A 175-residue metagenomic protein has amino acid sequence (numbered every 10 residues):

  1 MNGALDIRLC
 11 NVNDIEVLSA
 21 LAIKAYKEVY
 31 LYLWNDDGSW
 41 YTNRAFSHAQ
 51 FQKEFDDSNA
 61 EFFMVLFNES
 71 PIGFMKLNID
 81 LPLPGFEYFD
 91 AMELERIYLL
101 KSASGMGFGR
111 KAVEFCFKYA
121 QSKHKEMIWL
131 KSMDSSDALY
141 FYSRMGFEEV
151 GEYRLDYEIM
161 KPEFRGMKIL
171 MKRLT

Functional and structural regions predicted by a protein language model:
M1-E16, R173-T175: Conserved N-terminal entry element of GNAT/NAT acetyltransferase domains
Y26-K53: Conserved GNAT-fold acetyl-CoA-binding loop/helix
F46-F63, E93: A short helix-loop-beta-strand connector motif used in the catalytic cores of GNAT acetyltransferases and, in some
M64, S70-I79, E93, Y98: Conserved beta-strand in the GNAT
I97-S104, M133: A short, internal acetyl-CoA/4′-phosphopantetheine-binding micro-motif in the GNAT/acyltransferase core
G105-K118, R144: Conserved acetyl-CoA-binding loop-helix of GNAT-fold acetyltransferases
A120-K131: Conserved GNAT acetyl-CoA-binding A-motif
W129-K131, S143, E148-R165: Conserved catalytic-core motifs of GNAT/GCN5-like acyltransferases
